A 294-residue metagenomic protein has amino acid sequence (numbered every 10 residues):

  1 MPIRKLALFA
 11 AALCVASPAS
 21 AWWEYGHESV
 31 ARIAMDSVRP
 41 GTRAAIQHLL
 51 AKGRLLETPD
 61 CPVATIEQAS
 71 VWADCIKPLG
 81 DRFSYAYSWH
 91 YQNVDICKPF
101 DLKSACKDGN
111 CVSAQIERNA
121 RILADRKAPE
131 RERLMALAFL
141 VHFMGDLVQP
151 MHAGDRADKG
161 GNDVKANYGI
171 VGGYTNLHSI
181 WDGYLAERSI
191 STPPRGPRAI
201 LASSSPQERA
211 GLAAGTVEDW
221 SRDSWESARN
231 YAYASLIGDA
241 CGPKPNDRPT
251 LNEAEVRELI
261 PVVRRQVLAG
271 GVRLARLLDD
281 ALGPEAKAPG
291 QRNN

Functional and structural regions predicted by a protein language model:
M1-A7: Bacterial N-terminal signal peptides that target proteins for export
A16-P18: N-terminal signal peptide c-region/cleavage motif recognized by signal peptidases
S20-F143, P150-N294: N-terminal, motif-rich segments that launch catalysis or mediate targeting to/interaction with membranes, typified by
